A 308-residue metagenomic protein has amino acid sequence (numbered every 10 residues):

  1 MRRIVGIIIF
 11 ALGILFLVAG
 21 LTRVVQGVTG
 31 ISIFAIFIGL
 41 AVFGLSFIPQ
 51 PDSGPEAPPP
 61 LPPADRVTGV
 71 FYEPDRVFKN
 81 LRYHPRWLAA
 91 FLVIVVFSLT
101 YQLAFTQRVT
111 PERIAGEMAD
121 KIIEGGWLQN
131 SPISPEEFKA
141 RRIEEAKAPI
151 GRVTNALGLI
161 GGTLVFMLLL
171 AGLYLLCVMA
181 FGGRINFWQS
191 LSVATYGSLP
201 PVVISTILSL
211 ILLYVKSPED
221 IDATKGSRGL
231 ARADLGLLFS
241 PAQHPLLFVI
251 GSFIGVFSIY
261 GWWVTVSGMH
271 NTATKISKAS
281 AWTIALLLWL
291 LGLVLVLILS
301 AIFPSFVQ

Functional and structural regions predicted by a protein language model:
M1, V77-L92, A242-I254: Loop-to-transmembrane boundary segments
M1-P55: Transmembrane alpha-helices
I8-V18, F34-A41, L92-T100, L157 (+9 more regions): Lipid-exposed faces of alpha-helical membrane segments in multi-pass integral membrane proteins
P49-R108, Y196, V202-V203: Internal alpha-helical transmembrane segments
D52-L61, L168-Q189: Hydrophobic transmembrane alpha-helix segments characteristic of membrane transport and insertion machinery
Q107-I150, D234: Membrane-interface interhelical loops and short interface/amphipathic helices in multi-pass inner-membrane
E137-F166, A233-G261: Hydrophobic alpha-helical transmembrane segments
W188-Q308: Hydrophobic alpha-helical transmembrane segments and adjacent short intramembrane/lumenal linkers of inner/organellar
